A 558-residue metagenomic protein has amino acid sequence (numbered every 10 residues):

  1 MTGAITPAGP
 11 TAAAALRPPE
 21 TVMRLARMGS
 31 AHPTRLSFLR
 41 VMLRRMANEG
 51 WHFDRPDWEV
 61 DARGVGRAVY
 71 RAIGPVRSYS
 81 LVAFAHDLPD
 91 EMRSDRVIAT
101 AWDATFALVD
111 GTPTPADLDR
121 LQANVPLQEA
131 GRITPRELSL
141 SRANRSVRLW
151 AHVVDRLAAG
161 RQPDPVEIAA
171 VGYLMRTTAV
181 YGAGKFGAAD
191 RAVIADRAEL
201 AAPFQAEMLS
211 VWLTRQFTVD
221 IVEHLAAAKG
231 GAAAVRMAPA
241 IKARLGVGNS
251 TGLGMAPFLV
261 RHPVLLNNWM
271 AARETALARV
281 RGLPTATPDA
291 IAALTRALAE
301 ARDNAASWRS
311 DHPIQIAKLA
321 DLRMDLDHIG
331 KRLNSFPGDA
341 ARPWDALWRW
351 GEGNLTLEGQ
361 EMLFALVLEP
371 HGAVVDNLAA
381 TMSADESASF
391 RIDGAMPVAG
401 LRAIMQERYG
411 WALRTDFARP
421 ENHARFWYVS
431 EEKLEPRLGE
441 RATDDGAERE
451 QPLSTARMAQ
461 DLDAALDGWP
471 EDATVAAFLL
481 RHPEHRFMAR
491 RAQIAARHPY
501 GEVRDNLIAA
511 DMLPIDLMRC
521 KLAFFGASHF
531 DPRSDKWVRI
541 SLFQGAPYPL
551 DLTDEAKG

Functional and structural regions predicted by a protein language model:
T2, G9-S30, I73, A85-H86 (+4 more regions): Long, solvent-exposed non-transmembrane regions
G3-P7, P165-A206, R215-Q216, D220-E223 (+10 more regions): Acidic, proline/glycine-rich low-complexity IDRs
S30-R55: Amphipathic alpha-helical segments
R35, L39-R44, A101-G172, T178 (+2 more regions): Ampiphathic alpha-helical segments that act as solvent-exposed interaction surfaces
V60-G64: A short beta-turn/loop motif at secondary-structure boundaries
V65-Y70: Ser/Thr-rich, low-complexity intrinsically disordered terminal regions
G74-E137, E207, V211-A227, G231-T251 (+10 more regions): Intrinsically disordered, low-complexity regulatory segments enriched in Ser/Thr/Pro and charged residues
R323, A341, E352-A379, S389-F524: Intrinsically disordered, low-complexity segments enriched in Gly and acidic/Ser/Thr residues that form flexible
